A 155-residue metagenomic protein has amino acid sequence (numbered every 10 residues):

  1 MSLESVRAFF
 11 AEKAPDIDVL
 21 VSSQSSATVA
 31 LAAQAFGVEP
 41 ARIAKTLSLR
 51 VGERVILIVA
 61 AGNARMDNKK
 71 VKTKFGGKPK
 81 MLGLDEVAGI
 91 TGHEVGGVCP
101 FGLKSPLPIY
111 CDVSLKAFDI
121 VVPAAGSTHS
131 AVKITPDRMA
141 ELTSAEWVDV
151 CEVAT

Functional and structural regions predicted by a protein language model:
M1-T155: Extended, low-hydrophobicity, polar/charged segments
